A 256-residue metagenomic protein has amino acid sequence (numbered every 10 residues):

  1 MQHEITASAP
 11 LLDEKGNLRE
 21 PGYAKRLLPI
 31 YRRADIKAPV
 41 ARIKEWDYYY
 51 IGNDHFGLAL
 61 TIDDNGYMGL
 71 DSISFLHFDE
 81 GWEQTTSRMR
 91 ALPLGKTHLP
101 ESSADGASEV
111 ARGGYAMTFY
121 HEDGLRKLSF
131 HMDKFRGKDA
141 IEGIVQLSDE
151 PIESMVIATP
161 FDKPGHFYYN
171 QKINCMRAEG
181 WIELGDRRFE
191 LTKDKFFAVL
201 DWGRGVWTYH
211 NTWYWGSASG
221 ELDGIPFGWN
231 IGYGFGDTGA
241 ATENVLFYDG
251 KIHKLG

Functional and structural regions predicted by a protein language model:
M1-G256: Structured soluble/peripheral alpha/beta segments that form catalytic or ligand/cofactor-binding pockets
